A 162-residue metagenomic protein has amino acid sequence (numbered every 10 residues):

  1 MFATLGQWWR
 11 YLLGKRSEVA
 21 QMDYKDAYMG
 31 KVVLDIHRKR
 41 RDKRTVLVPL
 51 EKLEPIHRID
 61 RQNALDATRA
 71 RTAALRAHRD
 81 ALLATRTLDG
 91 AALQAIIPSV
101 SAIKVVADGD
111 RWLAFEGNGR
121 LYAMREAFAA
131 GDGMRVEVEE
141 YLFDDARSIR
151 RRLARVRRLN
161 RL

Functional and structural regions predicted by a protein language model:
M1-L47: N-terminal extension/subdomain marker
G6-W9, L13, R79, L83 (+1 more regions): Residue-level detector of alpha-helical secondary structure
L13-S17, R44-T45, K52, F143-V156: Short secondary-structure transition/capping segments
K31-R41, A84-L93, A123-A129: Intrinsically disordered, low-complexity boundary segments flanking structured domains
R38, Q62-N63, R157: C-terminal toxic effector domains targeting nucleic acids or NAD/ADP-ribose
P49, L162: Active-site-proximal loop/hinge segments that shape catalytic or ion-binding/gating pockets
E51, I56-L113: Short alpha-helix boundary/capping and kink motifs at helix termini
L93-N160: A short, basic-hydrophobic beta/loop patch
